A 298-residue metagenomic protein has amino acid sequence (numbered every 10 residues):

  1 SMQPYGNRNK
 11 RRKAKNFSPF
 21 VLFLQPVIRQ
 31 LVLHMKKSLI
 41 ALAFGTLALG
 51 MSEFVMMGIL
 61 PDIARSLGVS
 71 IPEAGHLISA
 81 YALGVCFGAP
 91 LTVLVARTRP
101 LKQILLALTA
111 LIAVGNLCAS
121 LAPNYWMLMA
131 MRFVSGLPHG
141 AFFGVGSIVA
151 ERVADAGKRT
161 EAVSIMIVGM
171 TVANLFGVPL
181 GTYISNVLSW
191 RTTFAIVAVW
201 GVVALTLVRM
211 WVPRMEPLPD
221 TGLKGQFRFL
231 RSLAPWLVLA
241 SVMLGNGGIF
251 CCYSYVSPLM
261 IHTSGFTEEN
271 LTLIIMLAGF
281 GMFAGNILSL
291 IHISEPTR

Functional and structural regions predicted by a protein language model:
F44-I71, Y253-S257: Extracytoplasmic
G68, P100, L121-W126, G265: Helix-breaking motifs and short loop linkers at transmembrane-helix boundaries and internal kinks in secondary membrane
F87-P123: Conserved MFS/SLC helix-loop-helix module at the cytosolic interface between two early adjacent transmembrane helices
G115, W126-V134: Paired small-residue
M131-V168: Cytoplasmic helix-loop-helix junction between adjacent transmembrane helices in 12-TM secondary transporters
A156, I165-R209: Helix-loop-helix hairpin linking two adjacent transmembrane segments in secondary transporters
V212-V238: Juxtamembrane intracellular "pre-TM" segments in multi-pass secondary transporters
L288-T297: Residue-level detector of conserved catalytic or cofactor/ligand-binding positions in enzyme active sites
